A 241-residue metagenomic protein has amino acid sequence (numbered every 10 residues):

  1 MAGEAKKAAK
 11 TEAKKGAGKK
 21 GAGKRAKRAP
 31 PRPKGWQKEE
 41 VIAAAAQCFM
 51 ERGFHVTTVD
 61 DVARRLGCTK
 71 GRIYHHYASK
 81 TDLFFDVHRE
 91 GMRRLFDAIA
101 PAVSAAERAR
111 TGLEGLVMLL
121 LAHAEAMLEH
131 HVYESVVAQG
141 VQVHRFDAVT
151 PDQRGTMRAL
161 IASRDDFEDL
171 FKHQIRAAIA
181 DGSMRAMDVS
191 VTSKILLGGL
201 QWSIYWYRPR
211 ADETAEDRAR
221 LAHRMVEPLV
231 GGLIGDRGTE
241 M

Functional and structural regions predicted by a protein language model:
M1-W36, R237-M241: N-terminal intrinsically disordered/low-complexity leader segments
A2, W36, E40, A44 (+1 more regions): Helix-turn-helix
F84-G91, A98-I99: Alpha-helical DNA-contacting segments of helix-turn-helix folds
D86, P101-Y133, S193-L196: Hydrophobic alpha-helical connector segments
F96, M118, D147-D181, S190-K194 (+2 more regions): Amphipathic alpha-helical packing segments from all-alpha helical-bundle domains
A102-E107, V141-A148, Y207-A211: Secondary-structure edge/capping motif, primarily at the C-terminal ends of alpha-helices and the immediately following
E125-Y133, E168, K172-A177, D181 (+3 more regions): Amphipathic C-terminal alpha-helical segment
L128-G155: Amphipathic alpha-helical segments used for helix-helix packing
